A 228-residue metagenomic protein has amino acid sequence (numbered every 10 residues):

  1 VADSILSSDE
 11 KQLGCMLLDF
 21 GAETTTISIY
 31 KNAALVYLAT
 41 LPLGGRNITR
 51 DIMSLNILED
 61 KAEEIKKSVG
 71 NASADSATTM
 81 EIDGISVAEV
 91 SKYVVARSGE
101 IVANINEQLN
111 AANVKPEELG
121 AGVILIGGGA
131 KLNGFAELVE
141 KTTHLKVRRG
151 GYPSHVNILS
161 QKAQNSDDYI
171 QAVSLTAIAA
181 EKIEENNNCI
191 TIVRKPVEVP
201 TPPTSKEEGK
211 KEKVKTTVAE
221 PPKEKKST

Functional and structural regions predicted by a protein language model:
D3-S7, G14, I29, T40-L41 (+2 more regions): Helical "lid/coupling" subdomains associated with nucleotide-phosphate turnover
C15-D19: Short glycine-aspartate micro-motif
A22-T26: Short acidic, Gly/Ser-rich segments with clustered Asp/Glu that frequently serve as metal-coordination loops in enzyme
L35-V36: Short hydrophobic beta-strand segments in globular cytosolic domains
K67-G70: Alpha-helical interaction/regulatory segments in DNA maintenance proteins
